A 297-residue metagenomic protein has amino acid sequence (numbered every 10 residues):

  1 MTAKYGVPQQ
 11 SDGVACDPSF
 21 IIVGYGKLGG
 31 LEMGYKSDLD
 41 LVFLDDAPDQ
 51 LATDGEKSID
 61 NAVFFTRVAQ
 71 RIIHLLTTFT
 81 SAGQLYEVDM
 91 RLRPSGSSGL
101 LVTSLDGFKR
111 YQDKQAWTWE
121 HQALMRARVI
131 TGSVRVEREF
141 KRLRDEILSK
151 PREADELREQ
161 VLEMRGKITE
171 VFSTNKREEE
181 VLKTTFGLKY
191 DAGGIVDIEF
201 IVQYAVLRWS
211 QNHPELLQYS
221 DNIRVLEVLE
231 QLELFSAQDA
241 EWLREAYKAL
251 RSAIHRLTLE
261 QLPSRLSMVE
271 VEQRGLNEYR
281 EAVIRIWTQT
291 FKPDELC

Functional and structural regions predicted by a protein language model:
M1-C297: A nucleotide- and high-energy phosphate-metabolite-utilizing enzyme signature
